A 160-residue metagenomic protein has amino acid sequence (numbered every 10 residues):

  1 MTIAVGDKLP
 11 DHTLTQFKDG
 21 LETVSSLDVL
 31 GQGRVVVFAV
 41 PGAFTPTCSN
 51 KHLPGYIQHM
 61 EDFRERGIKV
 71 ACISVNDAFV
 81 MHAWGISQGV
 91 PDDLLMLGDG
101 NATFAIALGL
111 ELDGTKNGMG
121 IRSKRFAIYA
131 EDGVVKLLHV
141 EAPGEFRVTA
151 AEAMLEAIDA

Functional and structural regions predicted by a protein language model:
M1-A160: Chalcogenol-based redox active-site neighborhoods
